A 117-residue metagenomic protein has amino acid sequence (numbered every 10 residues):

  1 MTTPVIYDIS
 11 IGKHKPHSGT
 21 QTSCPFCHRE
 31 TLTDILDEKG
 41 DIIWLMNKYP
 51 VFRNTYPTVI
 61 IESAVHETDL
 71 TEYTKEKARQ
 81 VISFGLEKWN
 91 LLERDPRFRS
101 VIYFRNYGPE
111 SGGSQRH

Functional and structural regions predicted by a protein language model:
M1-R116: Active-site microenvironments that recognize anionic phosphate/pyrophosphate groups
